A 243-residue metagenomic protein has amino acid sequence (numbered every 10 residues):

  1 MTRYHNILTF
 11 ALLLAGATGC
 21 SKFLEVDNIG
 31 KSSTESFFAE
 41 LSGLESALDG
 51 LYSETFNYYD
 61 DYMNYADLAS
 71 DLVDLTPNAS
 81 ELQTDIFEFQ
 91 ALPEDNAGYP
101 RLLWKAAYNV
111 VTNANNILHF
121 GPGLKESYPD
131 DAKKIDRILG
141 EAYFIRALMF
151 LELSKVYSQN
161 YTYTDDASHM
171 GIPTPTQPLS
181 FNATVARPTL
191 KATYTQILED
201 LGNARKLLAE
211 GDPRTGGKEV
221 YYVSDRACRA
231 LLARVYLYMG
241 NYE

Functional and structural regions predicted by a protein language model:
M1-G30: Bacterial Sec-dependent N-terminal signal peptides
C20-A69: Membrane-proximal, proline-rich intrinsically disordered regions
Q83-Y157, P188, K206-A209: Conserved, well-structured interaction surfaces
S154-Y161, D212, Y238-N241: Short coil/turn linking the two alpha-helices of tandem helical-hairpin repeats
